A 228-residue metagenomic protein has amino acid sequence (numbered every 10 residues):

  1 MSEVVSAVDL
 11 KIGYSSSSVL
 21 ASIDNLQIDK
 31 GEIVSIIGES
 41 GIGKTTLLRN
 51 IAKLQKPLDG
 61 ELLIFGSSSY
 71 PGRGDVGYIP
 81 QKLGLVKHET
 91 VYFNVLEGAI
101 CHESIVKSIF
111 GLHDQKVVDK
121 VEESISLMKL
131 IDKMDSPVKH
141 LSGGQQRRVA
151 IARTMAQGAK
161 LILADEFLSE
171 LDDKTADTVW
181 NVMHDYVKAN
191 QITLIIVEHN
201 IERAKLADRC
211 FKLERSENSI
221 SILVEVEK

Functional and structural regions predicted by a protein language model:
M1-A7, K11-D24: A short, flexible loop at the N-terminus of ABC-type nucleotide-binding domains that lies
A52: Helix-to-loop junction immediately C-terminal to a conserved catalytic motif
G60-G74: Conserved ABC transporter NBD signature motif
E97, I151: Hydrophobic anchor residue at the start of the ABC signature
S108-K133: Conserved ABC ATPase "signature" region
P137-L141, Q145: Conserved ABC ATPase signature
I162-E166: Catalytic Walker B motif of ABC-type/P-loop ATPase nucleotide-binding domains
